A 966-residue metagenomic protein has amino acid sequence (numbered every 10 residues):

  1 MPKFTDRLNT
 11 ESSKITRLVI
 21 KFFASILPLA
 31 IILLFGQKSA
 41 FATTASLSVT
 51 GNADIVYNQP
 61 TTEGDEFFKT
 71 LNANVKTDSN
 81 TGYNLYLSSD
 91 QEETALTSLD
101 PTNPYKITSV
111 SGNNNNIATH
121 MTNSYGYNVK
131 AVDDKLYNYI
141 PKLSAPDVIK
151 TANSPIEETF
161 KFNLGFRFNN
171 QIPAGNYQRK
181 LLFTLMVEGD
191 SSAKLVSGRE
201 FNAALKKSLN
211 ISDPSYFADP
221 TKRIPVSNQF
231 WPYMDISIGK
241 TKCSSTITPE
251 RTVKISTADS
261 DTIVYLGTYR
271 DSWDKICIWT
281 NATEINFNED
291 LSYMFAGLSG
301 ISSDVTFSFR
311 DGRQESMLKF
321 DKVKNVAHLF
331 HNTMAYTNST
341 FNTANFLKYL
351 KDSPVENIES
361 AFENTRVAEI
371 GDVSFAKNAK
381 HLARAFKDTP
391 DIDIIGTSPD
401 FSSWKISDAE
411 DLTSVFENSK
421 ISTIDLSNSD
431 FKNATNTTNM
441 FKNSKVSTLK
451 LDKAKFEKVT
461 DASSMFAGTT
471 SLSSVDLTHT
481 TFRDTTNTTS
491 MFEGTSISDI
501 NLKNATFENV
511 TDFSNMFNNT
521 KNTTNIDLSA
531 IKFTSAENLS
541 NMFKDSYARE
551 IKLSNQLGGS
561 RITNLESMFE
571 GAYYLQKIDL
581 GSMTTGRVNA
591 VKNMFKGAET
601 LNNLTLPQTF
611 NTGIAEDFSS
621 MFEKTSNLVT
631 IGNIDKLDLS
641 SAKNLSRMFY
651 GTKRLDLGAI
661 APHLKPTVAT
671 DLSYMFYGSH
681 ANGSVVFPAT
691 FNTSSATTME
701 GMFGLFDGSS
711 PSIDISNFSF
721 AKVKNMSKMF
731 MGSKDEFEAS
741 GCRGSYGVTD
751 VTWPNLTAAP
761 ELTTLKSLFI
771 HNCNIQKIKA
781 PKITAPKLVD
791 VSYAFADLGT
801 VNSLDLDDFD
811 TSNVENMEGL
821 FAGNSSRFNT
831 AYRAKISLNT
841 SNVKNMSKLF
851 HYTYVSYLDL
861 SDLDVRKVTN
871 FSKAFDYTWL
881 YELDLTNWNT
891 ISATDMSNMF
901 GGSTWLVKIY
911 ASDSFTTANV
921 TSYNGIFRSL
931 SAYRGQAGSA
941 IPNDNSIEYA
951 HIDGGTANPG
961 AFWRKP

Functional and structural regions predicted by a protein language model:
M1-A42: Sec-dependent, cleavable N-terminal signal peptides
A40-N58, D190-K222: Boundary/junction segments of secreted and surface-exposed precursor proteins
F41-S191: Signature of Gram-negative chaperone-usher
A193-E200, R928-P966: Extracellular/surface-exposed low-complexity segments
K240-N286, S403, F416, G741-C742: LRR flanking "cap" motifs
W273-F287, S299-N325, A335-E356, E363-K380 (+21 more regions): Structural signature of tandem-repeat unit edges
S292, A327-H328, E359-S360, A383-R384 (+20 more regions): Register-specific detector for alpha-helical tandem repeat solenoids, activating on a conserved position within each
F362-T365, S419, S444, F466 (+10 more regions): Consensus "Asn ladder" position of solenoid repeat domains
